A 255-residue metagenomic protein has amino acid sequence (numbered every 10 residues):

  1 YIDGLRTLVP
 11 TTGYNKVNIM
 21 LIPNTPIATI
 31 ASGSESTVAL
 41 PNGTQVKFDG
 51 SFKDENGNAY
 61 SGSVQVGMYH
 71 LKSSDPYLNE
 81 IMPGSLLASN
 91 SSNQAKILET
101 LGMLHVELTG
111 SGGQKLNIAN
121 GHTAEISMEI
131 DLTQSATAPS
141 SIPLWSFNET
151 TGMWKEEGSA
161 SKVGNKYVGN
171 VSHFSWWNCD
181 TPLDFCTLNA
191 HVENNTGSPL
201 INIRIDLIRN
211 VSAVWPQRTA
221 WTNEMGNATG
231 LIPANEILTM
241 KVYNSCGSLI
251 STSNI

Functional and structural regions predicted by a protein language model:
Y1-I2, G226-T229, A234-I250: A short, solvent-exposed beta-strand micro-motif common in secreted/extracellular proteins
Y1-V17, N244-I255: Structured interaction patches on ligand/partner-binding surfaces of diverse proteins
D3, N42-T44, V214, S248: Short acidic/polar mixed-charge low-complexity motifs
L5-R6, F48-D49, I118-A119, E157-S159 (+1 more regions): Short amphipathic beta-strand/extended segments with alternating polar/hydrophobic composition
L5-T7, T44-V46, R218: Short beta-strand segments
T12-P41, S74, Q94-T229, P233-L238: Proteolytic cleavage junctions
T44-T123: Long, contiguous ectodomains of secretory-pathway proteins
S63-Q65, N148, S253: Serine/proline-rich low-complexity intrinsically disordered segments, especially terminal tails, linkers
